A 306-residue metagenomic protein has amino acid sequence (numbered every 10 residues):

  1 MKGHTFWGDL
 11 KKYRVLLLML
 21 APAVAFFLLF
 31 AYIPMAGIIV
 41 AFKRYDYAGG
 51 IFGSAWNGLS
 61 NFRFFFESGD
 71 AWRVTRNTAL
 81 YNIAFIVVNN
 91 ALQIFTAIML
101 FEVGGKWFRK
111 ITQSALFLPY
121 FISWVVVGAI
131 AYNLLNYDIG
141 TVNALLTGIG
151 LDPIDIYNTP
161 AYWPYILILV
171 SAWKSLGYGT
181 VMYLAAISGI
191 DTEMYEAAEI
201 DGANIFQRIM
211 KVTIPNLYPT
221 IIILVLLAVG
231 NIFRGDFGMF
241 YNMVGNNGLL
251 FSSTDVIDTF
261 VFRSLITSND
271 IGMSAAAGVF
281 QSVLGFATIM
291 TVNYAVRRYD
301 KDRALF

Functional and structural regions predicted by a protein language model:
M1-D9: Short, Lys/Arg-rich, polar N-terminal cytosolic tail immediately upstream of the first transmembrane signal-anchor
G8-F306: A structural signal for multi-pass alpha-helical bundles of membrane permease subunits that mediate small-molecule
